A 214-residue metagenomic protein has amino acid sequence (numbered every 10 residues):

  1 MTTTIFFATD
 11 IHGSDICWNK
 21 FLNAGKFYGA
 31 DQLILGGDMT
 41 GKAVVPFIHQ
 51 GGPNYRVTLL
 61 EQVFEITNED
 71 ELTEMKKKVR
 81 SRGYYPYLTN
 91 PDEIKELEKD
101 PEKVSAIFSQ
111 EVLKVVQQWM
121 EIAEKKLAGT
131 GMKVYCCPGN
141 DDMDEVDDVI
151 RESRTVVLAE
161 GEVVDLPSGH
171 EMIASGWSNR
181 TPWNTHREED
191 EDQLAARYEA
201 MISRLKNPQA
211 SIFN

Functional and structural regions predicted by a protein language model:
M1-I5, V163-A174, K206-I212: Beta-strand-turn-beta hairpins that frame and shape the catalytic cleft of phosphate-ester-processing enzymes
I5-F7, L33-L35, F213: Residue-level marker for buried hydrophobic side chains located in beta-strands that build the well-ordered beta-sheet
I5-T9, Y135-C136: Short catalytic-loop micro-motif centered on adjacent basic/acidic residues
A8-G13, Q110-V115, R187-D190: Short, flexible loop segments at the rims of nucleotide/cofactor-binding pockets, characterized by
D15-P167: Core catalytic region of metal-dependent phosphoesterases/phosphodiesterases, especially metallo-beta-lactamase-like
G29, K103, V116, L127-T130 (+1 more regions): His/acidic metal-ligating clusters that form di-metal
P138, A174-G176: Short, structured patches in soluble enzyme cores that scaffold and shape functional sites
V146-V149, P182-R187: A short secondary-structure junction signal
